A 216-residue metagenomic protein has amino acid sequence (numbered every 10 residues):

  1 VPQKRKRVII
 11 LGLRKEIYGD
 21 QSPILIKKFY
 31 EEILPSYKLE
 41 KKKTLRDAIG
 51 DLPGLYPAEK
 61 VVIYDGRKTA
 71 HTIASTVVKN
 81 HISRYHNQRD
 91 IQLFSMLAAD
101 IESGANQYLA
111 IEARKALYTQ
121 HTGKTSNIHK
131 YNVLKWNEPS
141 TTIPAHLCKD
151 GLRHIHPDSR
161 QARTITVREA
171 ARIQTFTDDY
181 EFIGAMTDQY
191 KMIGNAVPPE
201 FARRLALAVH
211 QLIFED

Functional and structural regions predicted by a protein language model:
V1-T119: Class I S-adenosyl-L-methionine
I63-D216: C-terminal target-recognition/interaction regions appended to catalytic cores
